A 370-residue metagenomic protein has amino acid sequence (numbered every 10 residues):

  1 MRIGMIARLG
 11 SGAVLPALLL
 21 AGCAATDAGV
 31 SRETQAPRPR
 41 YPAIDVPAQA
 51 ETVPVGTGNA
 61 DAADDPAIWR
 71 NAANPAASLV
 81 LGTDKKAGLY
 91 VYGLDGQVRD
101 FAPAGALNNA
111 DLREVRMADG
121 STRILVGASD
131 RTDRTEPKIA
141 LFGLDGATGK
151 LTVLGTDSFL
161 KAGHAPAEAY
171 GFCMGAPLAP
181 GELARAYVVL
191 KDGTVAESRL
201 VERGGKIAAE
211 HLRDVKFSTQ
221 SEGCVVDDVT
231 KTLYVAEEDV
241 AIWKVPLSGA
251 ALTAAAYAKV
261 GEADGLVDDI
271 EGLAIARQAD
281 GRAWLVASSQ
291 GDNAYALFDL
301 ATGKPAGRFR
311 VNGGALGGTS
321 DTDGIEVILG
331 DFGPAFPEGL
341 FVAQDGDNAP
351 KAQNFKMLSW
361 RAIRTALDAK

Functional and structural regions predicted by a protein language model:
R2-V14: Bacterial N-terminal signal peptides that target proteins for export
L20-G22: C-terminal motif of bacterial Sec signal peptides marking the signal peptidase cleavage site
A24-K370: Sequence/structural signature of beta-propeller domains
